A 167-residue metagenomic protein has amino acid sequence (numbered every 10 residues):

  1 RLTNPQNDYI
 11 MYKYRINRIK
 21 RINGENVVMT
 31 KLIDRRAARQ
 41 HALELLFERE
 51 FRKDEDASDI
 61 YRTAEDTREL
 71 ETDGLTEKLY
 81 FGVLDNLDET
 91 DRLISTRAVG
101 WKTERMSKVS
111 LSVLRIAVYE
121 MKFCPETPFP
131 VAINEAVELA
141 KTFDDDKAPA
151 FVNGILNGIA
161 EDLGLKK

Functional and structural regions predicted by a protein language model:
Y9-P149, N153-K167: N-terminal interaction/assembly modules
